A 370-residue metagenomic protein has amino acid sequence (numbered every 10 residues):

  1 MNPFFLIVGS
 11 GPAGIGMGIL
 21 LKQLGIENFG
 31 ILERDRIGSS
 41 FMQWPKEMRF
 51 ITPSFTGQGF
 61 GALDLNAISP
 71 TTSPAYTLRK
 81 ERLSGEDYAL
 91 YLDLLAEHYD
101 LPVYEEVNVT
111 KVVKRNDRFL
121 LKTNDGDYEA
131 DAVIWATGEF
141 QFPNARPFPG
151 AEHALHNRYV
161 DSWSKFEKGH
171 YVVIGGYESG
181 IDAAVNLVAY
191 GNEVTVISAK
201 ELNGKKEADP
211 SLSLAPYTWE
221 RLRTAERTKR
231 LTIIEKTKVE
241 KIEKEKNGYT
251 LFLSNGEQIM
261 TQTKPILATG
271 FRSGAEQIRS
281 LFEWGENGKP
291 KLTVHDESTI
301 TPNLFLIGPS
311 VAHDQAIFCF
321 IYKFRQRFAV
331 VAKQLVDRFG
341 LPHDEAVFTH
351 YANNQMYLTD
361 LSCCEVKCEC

Functional and structural regions predicted by a protein language model:
N2-I31, V172-Y190: N-terminal Rossmann-like FAD-binding beta1-loop-alpha1 element of flavoenzymes
L6-V8, D127-F140, V172-I174, M260-R272: Short hydrophobic core segments
R34-A89, I197-S213, R230: Glycine-rich active-site loop/strand segments that organize a redox cofactor
S84-D87, W135-Y190, E286-E297, A312: Glycine-rich dinucleotide-binding loop and its adjacent helix/turn
G85-V103, V109, A136, F140-Q141 (+2 more regions): Helical element adjacent to the flavin cofactor pocket in flavoenzyme catalytic cores
E105-F119, E235-N247: A conserved short coil-to-beta-strand element within the FAD-binding core of flavoproteins
A189-E286, G340-Y351: A Rossmann-like FAD-binding core segment of flavoenzymes
R272, K289-C370: C-terminal, flexible cofactor-proximal segment of oxidoreductases
